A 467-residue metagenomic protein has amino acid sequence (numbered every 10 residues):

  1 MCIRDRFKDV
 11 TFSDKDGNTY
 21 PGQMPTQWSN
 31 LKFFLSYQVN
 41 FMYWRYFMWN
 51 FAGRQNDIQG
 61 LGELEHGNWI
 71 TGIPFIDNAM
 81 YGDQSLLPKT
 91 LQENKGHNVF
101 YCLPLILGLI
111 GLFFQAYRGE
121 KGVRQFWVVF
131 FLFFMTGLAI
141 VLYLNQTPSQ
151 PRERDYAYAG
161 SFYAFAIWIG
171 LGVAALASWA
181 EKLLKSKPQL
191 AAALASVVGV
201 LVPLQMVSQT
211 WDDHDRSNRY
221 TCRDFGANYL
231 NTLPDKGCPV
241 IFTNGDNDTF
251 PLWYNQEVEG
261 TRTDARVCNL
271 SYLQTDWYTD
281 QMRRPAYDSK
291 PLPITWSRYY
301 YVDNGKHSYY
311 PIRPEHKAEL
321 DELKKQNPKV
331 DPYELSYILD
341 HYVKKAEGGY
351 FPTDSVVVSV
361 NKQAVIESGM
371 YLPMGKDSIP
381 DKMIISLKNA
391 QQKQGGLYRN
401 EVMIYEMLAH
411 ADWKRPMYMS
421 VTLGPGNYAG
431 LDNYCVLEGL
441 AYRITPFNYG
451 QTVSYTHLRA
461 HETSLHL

Functional and structural regions predicted by a protein language model:
R4-Y158, F165-C238, F250-L467: ER/secretory pathway lumenal C-terminal domains and tails of membrane proteins involved in glycoprotein biogenesis
